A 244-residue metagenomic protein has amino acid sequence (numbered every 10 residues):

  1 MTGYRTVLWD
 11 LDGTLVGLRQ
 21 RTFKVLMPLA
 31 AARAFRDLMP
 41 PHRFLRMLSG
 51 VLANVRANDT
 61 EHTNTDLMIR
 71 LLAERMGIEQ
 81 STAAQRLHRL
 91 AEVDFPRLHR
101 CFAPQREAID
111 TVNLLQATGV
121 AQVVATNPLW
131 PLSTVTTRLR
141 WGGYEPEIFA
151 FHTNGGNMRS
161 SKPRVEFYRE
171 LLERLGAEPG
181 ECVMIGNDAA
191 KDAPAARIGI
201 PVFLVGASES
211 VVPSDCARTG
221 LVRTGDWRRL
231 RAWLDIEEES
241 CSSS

Functional and structural regions predicted by a protein language model:
M1-S49: Active-site neighborhood of HAD-like aspartate-dependent phosphohydrolases
M1-V7, I109, N113-L114, L129 (+1 more regions): Asp-based, Mg2+/Mn2+-dependent phosphohydrolase catalytic module
L15-G17, N54-N58, T126-W130, N157-M158: Short histidine/acidic/glycine/proline-rich micro-motifs that form metal- and phosphate-coordinating active-site loops
R19-K24, E61, L132-S133: Short, flexible/disordered intra-domain loops and linkers
R33-P40, I78, G143-I148, G176: Short helix-capping segments at alpha-helix termini
S49-V93: A metal-dependent, Asp-based hydrolase signature
T63-N64, T82-Q85, V93-V124: Short, acidic loop-to-helix structural element flanking the phosphoryl-transfer center in phosphate-processing enzymes
L98-F102, P131, R159: Short, flexible loop segments at the rims of nucleotide/cofactor-binding pockets, characterized by
